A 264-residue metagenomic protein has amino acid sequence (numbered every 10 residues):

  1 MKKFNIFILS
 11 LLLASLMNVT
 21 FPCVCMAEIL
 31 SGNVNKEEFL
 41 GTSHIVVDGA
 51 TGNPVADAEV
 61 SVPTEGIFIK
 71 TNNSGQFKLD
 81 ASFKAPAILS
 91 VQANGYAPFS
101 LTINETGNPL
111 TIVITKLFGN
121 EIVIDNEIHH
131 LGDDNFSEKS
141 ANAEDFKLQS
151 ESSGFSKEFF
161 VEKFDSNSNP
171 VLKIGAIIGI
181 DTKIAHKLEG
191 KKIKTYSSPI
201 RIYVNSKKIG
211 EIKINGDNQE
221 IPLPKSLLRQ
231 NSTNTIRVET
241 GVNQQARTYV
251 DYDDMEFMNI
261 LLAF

Functional and structural regions predicted by a protein language model:
M1-I6: Positively charged n-region of N-terminal signal peptides that target proteins for export
L9-T20: Bacterial N-terminal signal peptides
C23-G41: Beta-strand-rich domain onsets/edges
G32, F39, N104-F264: Beta-strand-rich recognition domains
L40-T42, G49-T64: Short, ordered, surface-exposed loop/turn motifs in non-cytosolic proteins
V62-I67, N94-Y96, Y203-I209: Change "in extracellular beta-sheet-rich domains … of secreted and cell-surface proteins" to "in beta-sheet-rich domains
E65-L79: Short, acidic Ser/Thr/Gly-rich low-complexity loop/linker segments typical of extracellular and cell-surface proteins
K84, I88-N108: A short, solvent-exposed loop/turn motif at the edges and junctions of modular extracellular/periplasmic domains
